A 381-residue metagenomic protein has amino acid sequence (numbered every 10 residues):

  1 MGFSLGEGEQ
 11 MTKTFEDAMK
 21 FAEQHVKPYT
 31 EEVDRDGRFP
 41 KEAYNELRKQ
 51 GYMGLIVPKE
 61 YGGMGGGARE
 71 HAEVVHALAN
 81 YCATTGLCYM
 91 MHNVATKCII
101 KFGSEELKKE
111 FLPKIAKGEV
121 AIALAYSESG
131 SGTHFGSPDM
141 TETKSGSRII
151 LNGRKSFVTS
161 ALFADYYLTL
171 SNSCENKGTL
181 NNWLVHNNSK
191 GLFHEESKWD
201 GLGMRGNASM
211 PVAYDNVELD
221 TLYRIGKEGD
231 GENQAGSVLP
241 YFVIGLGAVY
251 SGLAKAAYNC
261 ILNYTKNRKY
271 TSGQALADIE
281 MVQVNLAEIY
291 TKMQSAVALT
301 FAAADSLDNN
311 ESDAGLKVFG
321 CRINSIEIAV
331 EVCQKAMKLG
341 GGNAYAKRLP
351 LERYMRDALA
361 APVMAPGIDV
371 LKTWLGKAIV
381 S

Functional and structural regions predicted by a protein language model:
G2-M11, E142, I368-S381: Intrinsic disorder at enzyme termini
K27-D34, Q294-N324, M337-Y345: C-terminal helix-coil-helix/basic helical segment that borders enzyme active sites and/or dimer interfaces and provides
F39-K49, M53-K155, T159, I379: Glycine-rich flavin
R154-H194: A short core secondary-structure module
S156-A161, Y241-L246, A361-M364: Glycine-rich phosphate/pyrophosphate-binding beta-alpha loops
W199-M293: Glycine-rich beta->alpha junctions and the first turn(s) of the following alpha-helix
G247, A254, I261, I289 (+5 more regions): Amphipathic alpha-helices that form helix-helix packing interfaces
G340-S381: Glycine-rich phosphate/cofactor-binding loops in nucleotide/flavin-utilizing enzymes
